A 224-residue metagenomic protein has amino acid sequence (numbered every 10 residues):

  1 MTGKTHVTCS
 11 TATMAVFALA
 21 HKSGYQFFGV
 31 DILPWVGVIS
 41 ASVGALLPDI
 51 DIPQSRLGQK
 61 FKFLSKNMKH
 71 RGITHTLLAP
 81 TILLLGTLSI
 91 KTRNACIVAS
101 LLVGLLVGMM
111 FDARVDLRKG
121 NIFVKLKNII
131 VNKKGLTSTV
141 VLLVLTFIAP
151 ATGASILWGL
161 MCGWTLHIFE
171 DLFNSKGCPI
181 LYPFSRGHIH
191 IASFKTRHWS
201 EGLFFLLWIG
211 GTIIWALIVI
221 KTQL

Functional and structural regions predicted by a protein language model:
M1-L224: N-terminal membrane-targeting hydrophobic helices
